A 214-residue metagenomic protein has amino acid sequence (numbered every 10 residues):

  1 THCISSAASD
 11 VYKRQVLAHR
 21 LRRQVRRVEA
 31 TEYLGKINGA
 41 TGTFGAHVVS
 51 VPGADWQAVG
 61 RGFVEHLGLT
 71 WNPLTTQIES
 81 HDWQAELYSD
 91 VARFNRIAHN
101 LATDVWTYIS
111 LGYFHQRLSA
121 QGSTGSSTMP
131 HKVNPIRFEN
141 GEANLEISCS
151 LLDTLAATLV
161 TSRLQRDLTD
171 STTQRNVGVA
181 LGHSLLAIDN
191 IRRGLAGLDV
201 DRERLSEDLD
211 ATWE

Functional and structural regions predicted by a protein language model:
T1-A8, Y12: Single conserved hydrophobic/aromatic residue that forms the stacking wall/gate of nucleotide- or nucleobase-binding
H2, A18, G53-A54, Q174 (+1 more regions): Short alpha-helix boundary/capping motifs
H2, I78-H81, S171, G178: Charge-dense, low-complexity intrinsically disordered segments
D10-T158: Internal glycine-rich alpha/beta core junctions
L111-F114, S126-E214: Glycine-rich cofactor/substrate-binding loops
